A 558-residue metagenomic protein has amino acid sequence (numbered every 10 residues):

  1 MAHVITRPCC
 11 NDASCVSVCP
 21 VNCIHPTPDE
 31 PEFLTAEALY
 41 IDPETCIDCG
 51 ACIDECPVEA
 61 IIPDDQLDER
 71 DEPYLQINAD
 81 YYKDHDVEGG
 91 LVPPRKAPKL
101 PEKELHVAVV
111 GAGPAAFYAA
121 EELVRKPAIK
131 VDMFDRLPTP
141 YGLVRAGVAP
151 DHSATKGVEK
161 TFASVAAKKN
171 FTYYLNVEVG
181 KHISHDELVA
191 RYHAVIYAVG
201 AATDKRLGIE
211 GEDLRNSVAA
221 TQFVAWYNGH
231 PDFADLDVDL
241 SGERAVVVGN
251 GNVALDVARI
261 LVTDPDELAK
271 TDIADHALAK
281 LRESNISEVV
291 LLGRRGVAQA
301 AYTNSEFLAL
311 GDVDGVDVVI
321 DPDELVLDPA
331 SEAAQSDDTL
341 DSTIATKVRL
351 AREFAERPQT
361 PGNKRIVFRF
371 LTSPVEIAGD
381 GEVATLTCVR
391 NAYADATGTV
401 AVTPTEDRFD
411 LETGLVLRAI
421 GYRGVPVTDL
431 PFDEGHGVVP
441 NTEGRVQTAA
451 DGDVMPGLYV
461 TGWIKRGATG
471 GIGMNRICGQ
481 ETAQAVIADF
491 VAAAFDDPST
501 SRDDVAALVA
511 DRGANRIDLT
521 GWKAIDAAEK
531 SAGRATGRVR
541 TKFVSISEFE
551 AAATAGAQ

Functional and structural regions predicted by a protein language model:
R7, V58-A108, Y118, R125 (+1 more regions): Flanking helices and flexible, charged tails adjoining ferredoxin-like Fe-S electron-transfer domains in multi-subunit
S14-L34, A38, A51-D68: Iron-sulfur cluster-binding cysteine motifs and their immediate structural context in ferredoxin-like electron-transfer
V16, F33, N216-A234, I377 (+2 more regions): FAD-site-proximal beta/loop scaffold in flavoenzymes
L75-K96, D204-E283, V438-D451: Glycine-rich dinucleotide-binding loop and its adjacent helix/turn
L105-A128, A254-L261: N-terminal Rossmann-like FAD-binding beta1-loop-alpha1 element of flavoenzymes
H106, E122, E159-N216, V367 (+1 more regions): Feature captures the FAD/FMN-dependent oxidoreductase FAD-binding
P140, G147, V158, R259-T403 (+3 more regions): Dinucleotide-binding/catalytic capping subdomain of oxidoreductase cores
A449-Q558: C-terminal, flexible cofactor-proximal segment of oxidoreductases
